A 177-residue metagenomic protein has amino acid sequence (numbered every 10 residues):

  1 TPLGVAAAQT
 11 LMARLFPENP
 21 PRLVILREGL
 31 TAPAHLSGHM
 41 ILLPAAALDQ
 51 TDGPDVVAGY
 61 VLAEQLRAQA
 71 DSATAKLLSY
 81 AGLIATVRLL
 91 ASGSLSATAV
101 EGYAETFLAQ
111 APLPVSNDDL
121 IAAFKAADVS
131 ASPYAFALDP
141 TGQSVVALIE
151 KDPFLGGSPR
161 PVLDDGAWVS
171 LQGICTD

Functional and structural regions predicted by a protein language model:
T1-A75, A81, I174-T176: Peri-catalytic and regulatory segments of divalent metal-dependent proteins
A32, D55, L62-P114: Soluble catalytic domains of enzymes that build or remodel membrane lipids, polysaccharides, and related
R88-D177: Metalloprotease/metallohydrolase-associated module, dominated by Zn2+-dependent proteases
